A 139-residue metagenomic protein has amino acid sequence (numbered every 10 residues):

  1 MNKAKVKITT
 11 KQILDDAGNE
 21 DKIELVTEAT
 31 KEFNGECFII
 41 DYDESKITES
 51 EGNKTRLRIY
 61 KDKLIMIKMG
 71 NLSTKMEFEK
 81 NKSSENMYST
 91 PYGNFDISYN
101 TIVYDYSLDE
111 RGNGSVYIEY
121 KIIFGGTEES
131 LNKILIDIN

Functional and structural regions predicted by a protein language model:
M1-Y117, K121-E129: N-terminal intrinsically disordered, cationic/polar leader segments that include organellar targeting peptides
E85, L135-N139: Flexible glycine-rich active-site/ligand-binding loops centered on an Asp-His dyad
